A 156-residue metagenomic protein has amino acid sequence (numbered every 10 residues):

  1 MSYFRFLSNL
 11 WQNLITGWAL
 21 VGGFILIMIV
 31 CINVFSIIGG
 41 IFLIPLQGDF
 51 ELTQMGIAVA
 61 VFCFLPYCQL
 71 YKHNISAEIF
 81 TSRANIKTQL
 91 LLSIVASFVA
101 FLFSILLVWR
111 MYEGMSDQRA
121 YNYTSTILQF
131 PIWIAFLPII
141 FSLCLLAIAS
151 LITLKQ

Functional and structural regions predicted by a protein language model:
M1-Q156: Alpha-helical transmembrane segments and membrane-interface helix-loop junctions in multi-pass membrane proteins
